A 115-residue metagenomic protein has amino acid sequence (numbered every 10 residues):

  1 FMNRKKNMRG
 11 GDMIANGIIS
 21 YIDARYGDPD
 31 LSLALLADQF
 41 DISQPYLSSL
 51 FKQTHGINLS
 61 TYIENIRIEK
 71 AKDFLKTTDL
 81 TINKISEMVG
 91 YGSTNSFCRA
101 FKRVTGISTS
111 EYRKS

Functional and structural regions predicted by a protein language model:
F1-K6, I19-L31, F51-H55, K72-T81 (+2 more regions): Basic, amphipathic alpha-helical hairpins
M8-D12, D30-L33, F40, T61: Conserved phosphate/pyrophosphate-binding and hydrolysis machinery centered on Walker-type P-loop NTPases, extending
G11-A15, I82: The cytosolic transmitter module of two-component sensor histidine kinases
I14-I18, I22, I63-I68: Generic hydrophobic, amphipathic alpha-helix propensity
G17, K70, I85-M88, V104 (+1 more regions): Residues within well-formed alpha-helices
L35-I42, L47, F51, I85-G92 (+2 more regions): Append "Primarily bacterial transcriptional regulators
Q53-G92, K114-S115: Terminal helix-turn-helix DNA-binding modules in bacterial transcription factors
R99-S115: …primarily DNA-binding HTH/wHTH and HhH modules…
